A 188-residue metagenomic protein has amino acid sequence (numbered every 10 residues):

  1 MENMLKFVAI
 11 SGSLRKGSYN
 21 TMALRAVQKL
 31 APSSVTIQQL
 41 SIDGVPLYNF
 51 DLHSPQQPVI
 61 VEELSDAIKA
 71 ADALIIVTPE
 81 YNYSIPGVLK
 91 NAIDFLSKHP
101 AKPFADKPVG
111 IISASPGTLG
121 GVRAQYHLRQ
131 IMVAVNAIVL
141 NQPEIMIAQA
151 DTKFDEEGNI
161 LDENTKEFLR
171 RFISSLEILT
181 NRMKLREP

Functional and structural regions predicted by a protein language model:
E2-M4, V8, N49, I138-P188: Glycine-rich phosphate/pyrophosphate-binding loop and the adjoining helix
E2-S34: N-terminal beta1-alpha1 ligand-phosphate binding loop
F7, N20, L24, V61 (+5 more regions): A general structural signal for well-ordered alpha-helical segments in protein cores
I10-G12, L40, I112: Short hydrophobic segments within beta-strands
P32-Q38, A137-V139: A generic structural motif
S41-I42, L74: N-terminal first-folded block
I42-V59: N-terminal beta-loop-helix "entrance" segment that forms/cooperates in small-molecule cofactor or anionic ligand
Q56-N136: Helix-loop-strand module that forms the ligand-binding subsite of alpha/beta enzymes
